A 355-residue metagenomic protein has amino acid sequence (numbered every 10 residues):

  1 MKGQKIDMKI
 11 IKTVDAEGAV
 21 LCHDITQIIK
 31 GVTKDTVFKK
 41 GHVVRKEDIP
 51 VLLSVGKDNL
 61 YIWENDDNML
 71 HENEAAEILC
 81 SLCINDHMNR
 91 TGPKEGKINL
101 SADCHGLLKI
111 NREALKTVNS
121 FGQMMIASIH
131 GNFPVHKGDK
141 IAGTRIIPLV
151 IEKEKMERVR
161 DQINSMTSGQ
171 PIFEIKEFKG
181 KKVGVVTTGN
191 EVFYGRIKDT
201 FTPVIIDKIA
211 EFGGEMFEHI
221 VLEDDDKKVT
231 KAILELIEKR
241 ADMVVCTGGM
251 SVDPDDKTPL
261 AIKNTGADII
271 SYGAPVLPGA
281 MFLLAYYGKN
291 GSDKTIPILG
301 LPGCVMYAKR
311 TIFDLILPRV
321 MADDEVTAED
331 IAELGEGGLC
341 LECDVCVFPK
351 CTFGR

Functional and structural regions predicted by a protein language model:
M1-E95: Short, low-complexity N-terminal leaders and the immediately following helix N-cap/first helix
V14-G18, T36, R90-P93, F133-V135 (+4 more regions): Solvent-exposed alpha-helices and their adjacent loops that cap or buttress functional pockets in soluble metabolic
T36, K40, G92, L107-A127 (+2 more regions): C-terminal terminal segments
K39, R45, P50, H130 (+2 more regions): Residue-level recognition of short, solvent-exposed, well-ordered loop/turn junctions that link secondary-structure
I62-W63, M88-P93, I151-K153, E215-H219 (+1 more regions): Flexible, glycine/charged-enriched surface loops at secondary-structure junctions
D66-F178: Extended, charged alpha/beta regions that create polyanion-binding interfaces
G169-D224, K228: Glycine-rich phosphate/diphosphate-binding loop of Rossmann-like nucleotide-binding domains
N190, F217-G354: Short glycine/threonine-rich loop/turn motifs
